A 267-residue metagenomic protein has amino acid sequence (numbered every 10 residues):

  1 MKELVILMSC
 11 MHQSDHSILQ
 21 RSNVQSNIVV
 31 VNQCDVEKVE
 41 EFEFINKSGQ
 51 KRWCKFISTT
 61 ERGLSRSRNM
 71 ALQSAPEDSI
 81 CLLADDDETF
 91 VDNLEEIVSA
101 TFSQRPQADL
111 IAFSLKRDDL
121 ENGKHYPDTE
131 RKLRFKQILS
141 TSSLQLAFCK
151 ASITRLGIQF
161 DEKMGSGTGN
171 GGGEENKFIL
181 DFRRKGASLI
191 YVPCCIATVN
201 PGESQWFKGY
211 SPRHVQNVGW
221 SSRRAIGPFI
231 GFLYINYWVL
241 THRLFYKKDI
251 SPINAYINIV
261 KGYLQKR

Functional and structural regions predicted by a protein language model:
S14-S58: Acidic donor-binding segment of Leloir-type glycosyltransferases
T59-A75: Glycine-rich, basic loop-to-helix element that forms the pyrophosphate-binding segment of sugar-nucleotide handling
D78-E88: Short beta-strand-to-loop acidic/aromatic patch adjacent to the donor-nucleotide binding site
D92-Y126: Conserved donor NDP-sugar-binding/catalytic core segment of glycosyltransferases
S142-Q159: Conserved nucleotide-sugar donor-binding and metal-coordinating catalytic region shared by glycosyltransferases
F160-E162, G186-T198, Y210-S211, I230: Catalytic beta-strand/loop signature of glycosyltransferases that borders the donor
K163-K177: Acidic donor-binding loop at a coil-to-helix junction in glycosyltransferase catalytic cores that engages
G209-R267: Non-catalytic, C-terminal membrane-associated alpha-helical segments of glycosyltransferases
